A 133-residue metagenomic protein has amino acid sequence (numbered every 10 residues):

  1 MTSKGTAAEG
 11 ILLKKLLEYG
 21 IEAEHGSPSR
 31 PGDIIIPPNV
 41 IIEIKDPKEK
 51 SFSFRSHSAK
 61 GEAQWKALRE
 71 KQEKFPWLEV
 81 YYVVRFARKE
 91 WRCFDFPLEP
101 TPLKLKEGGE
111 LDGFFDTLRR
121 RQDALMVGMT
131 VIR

Functional and structural regions predicted by a protein language model:
M1-H25, R30: Acidic-basic catalytic patches of nuclease active cores, encompassing PD-(D/E)XK and other metal-cofactor nuclease
S3, E79-V80, V84-R133: Domain-level recognition of nuclease-like catalytic cores that cleave nucleotide substrates
E9, E43, Q64: Acidic-residue sensor for enzyme active/binding pockets
L16, I34-I36, V40-K50: Conserved catalytic cores of phosphodiester-cleaving nucleases, focusing on short active-site segments
E22, P28-R30, I44-F54: A short, conserved, highly charged catalytic patch centered on acidic carboxylates
P28-P31, R88-E90: Short acidic/glycine-enriched loop/turn segments that link adjacent beta-strands
P31, P38-N39, L78-Y81: Short, surface-exposed beta-edge/turn micro-motifs
F54-E79: Short, charged, amphipathic alpha-helix that recurs within catalytic cores of restriction-modification and other
